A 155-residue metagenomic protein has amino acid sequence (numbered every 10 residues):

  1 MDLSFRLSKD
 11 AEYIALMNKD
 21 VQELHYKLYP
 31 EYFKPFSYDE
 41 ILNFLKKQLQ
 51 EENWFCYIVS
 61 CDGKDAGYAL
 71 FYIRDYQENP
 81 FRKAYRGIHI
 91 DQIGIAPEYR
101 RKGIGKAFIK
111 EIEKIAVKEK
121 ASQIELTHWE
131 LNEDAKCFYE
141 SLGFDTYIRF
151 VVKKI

Functional and structural regions predicted by a protein language model:
D2-M17, H25: A short beta-loop-alpha structural element at the N-terminal edge of CoA-dependent acyl/N-acetyltransferase catalytic
E23-L45: Conserved GNAT-fold acetyl-CoA-binding loop/helix
N43-I58, H89: A short helix-loop-beta-strand connector motif used in the catalytic cores of GNAT acetyltransferases and, in some
I58, K64-I73, H89, G94: Conserved beta-strand in the GNAT
F81-P97, T127, R149-V152: Conserved acetyl-CoA binding element of GNAT-fold acetyltransferases
Q92-I95, R101-K114, S141: Conserved acetyl-CoA-binding loop-helix of GNAT-fold acetyltransferases
K106, K118, E130-I148, K153: Conserved active-site alpha-helix within GNAT-family acetyltransferase domains
A116-T127: Conserved GNAT acetyl-CoA-binding A-motif
